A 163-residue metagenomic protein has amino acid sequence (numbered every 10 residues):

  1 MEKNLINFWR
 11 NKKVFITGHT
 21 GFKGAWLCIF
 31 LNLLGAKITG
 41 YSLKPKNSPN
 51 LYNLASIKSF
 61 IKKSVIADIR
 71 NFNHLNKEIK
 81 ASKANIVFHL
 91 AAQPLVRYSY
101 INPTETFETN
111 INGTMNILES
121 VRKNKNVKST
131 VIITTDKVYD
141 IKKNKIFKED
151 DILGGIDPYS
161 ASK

Functional and structural regions predicted by a protein language model:
M1-K163: N-terminal Rossmann-like NAD(P)+-binding domain of SDR-like oxidoreductases, especially those catalyzing
